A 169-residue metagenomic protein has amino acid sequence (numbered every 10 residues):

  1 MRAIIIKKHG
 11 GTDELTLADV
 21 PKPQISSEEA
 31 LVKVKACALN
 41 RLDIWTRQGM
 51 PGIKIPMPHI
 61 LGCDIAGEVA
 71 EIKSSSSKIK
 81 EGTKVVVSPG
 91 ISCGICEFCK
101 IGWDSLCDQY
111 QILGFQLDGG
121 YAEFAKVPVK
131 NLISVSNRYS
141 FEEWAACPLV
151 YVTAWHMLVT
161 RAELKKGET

Functional and structural regions predicted by a protein language model:
M1, T83, G167-T169: Nucleotide donor/acceptor-binding cores
A3, V34, A154: Terminal peptide-recognition signature
K7-G11, C37-L39: Short polar catalytic/cofactor-binding loops
T12-P21: Short glycine/threonine/proline-enriched tight-turn/helix- or strand-capping micro-motif at secondary-structure
P21-A38, M50-K100, S136-Y139: Glycine-rich beta-strand-centered segment in the early N-terminal region that forms part of a ligand/cofactor-binding
R41-R47: Cytochrome P450 core scaffold surrounding the K-helix E-X-X-R motif and the conserved "meander" helix-loop region
I91-T169: NAD(P)H dinucleotide-binding glycine-rich loop of Rossmann-like/cofactor-binding domains, especially the beta1-alpha1
